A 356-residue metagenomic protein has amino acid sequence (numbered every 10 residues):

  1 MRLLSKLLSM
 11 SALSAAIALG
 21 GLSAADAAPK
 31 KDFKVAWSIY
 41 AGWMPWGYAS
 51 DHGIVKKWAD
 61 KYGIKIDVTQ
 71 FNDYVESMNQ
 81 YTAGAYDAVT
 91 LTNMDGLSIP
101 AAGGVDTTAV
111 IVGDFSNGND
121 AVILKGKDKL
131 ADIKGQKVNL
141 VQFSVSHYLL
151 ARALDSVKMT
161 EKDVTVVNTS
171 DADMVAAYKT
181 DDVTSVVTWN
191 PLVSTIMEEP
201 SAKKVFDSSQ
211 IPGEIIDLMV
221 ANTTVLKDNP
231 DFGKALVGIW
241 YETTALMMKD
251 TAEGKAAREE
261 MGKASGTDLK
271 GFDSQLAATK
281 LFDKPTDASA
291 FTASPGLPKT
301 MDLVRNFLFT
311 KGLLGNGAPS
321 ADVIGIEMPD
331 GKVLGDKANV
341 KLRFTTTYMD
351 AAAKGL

Functional and structural regions predicted by a protein language model:
M1-K6: Positively charged n-region of N-terminal signal peptides that target proteins for export
S9-G20: Bacterial N-terminal signal peptides
G21-A27: Sec/Tat signal peptide C-region and signal peptidase I cleavage site
A28-N168, T184-N190, V205, G213: Short, glycine-/small- and polar/acidic-enriched structural segments that line small-molecule recognition paths
D95, V166, D173-D268: Pocket-lining segment of extracytoplasmic ligand-binding domains
K227-G317: Secondary-structure end/capping motifs
V304-L356: Conserved C-terminal helix/tail region of periplasmic/extracytoplasmic solute-binding proteins
